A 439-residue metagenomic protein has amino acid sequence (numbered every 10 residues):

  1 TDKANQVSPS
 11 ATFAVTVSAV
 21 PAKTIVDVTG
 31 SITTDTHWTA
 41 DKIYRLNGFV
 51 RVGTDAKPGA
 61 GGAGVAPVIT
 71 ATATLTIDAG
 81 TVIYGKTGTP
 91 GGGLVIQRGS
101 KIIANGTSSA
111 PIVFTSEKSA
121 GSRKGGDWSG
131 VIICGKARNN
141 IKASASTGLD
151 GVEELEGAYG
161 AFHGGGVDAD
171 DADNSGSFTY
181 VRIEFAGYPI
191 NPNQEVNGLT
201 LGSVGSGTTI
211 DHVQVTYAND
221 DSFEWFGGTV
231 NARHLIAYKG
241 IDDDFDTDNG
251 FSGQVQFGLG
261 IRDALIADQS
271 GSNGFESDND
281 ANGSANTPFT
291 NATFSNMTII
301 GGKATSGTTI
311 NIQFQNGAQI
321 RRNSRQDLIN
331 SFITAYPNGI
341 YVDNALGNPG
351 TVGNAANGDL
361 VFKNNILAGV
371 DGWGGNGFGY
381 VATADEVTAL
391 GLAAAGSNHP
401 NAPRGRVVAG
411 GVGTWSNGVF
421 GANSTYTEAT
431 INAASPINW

Functional and structural regions predicted by a protein language model:
K3, S18-W439: Beta-strand/loop edge motif enriched in small/polar residues
Q6-A19: C-terminal edge beta-strand
